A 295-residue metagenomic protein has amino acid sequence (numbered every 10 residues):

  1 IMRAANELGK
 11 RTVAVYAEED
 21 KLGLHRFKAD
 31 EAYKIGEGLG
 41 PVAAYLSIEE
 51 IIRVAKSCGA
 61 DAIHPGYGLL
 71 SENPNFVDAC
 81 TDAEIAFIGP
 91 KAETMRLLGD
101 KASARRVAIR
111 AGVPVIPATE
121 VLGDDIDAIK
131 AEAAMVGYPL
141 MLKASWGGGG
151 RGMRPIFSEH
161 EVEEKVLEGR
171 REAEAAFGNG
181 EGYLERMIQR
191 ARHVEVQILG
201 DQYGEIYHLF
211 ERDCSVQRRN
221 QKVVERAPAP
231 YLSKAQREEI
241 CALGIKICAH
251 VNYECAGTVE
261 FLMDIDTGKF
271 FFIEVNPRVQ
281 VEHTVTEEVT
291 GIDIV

Functional and structural regions predicted by a protein language model:
I1-V289: N-terminal beta-alpha lobe that positions the nucleotide/phosphoryl donor in ATP/NTP-coupled carboxylate activation
G291-V295: Short, intrinsically disordered, charge-balanced linker/junction segments flanking boundaries in proteins
